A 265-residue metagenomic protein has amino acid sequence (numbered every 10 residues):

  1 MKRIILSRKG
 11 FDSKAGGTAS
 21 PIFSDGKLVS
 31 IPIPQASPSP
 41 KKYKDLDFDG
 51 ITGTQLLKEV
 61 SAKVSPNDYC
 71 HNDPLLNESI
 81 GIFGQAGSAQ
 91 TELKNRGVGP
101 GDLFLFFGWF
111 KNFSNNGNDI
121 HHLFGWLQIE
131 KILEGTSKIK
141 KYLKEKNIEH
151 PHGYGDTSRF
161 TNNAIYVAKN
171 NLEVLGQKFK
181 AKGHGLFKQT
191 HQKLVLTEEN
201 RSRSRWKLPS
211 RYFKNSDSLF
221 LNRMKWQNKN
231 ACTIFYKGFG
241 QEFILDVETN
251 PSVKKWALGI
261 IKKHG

Functional and structural regions predicted by a protein language model:
M1-G50, I132-G265: Contiguous surface segments at macromolecular interaction interfaces
L6, L103, F124-W126: Conserved hydrophobic/aromatic beta-strand scaffold that supports enzyme active sites
R8-S13, I80, G87, G108-F110 (+1 more regions): Short, flexible loop/turn elements at secondary-structure junctions
I51-I120: Short N-terminal edge-element motif at the start of the domain
S114-T136: Short, compositionally biased
